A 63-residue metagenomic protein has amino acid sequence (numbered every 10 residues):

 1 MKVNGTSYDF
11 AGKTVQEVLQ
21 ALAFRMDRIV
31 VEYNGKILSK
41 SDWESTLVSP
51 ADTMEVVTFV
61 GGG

Functional and structural regions predicted by a protein language model:
M1-G62: Ubiquitin-like/PB1-type beta-grasp interaction modules and other compact soluble beta-rich domains
